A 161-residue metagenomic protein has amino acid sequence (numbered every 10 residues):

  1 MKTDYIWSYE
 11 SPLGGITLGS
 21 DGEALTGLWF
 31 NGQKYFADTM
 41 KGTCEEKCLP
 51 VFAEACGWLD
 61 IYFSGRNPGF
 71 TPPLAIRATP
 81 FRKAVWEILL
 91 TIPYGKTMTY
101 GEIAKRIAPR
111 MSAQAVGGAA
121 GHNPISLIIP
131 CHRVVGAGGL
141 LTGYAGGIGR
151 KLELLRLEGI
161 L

Functional and structural regions predicted by a protein language model:
M1-M111, L157-L161: Basic nucleic-acid-binding alpha-helical/helix-turn surface characteristic of O6-alkylguanine DNA
F52, C56, P124, I148: Short amphipathic alpha-helical/adjacent loop interface patches that line ligand and macromolecule-binding sites
M111-N123: Regulatory, non-catalytic segments
I128: Major-groove DNA-recognition helix of helix-turn-helix-type DNA-binding domains
C131: Short cysteine clusters
A137-L161: …primarily DNA-binding HTH/wHTH and HhH modules…
